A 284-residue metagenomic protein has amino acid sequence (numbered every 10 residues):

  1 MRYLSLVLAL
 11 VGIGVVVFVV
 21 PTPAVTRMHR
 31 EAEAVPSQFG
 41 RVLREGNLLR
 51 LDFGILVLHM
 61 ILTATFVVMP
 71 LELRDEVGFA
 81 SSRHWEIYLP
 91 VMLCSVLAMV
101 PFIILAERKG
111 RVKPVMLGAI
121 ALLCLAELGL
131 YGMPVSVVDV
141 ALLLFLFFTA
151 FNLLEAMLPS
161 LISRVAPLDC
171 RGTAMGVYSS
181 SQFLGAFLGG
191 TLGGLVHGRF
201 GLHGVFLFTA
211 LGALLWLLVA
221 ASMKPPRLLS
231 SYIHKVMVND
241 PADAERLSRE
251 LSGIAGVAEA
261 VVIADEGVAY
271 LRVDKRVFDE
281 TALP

Functional and structural regions predicted by a protein language model:
V7-R27, W216-K224: C-terminal membrane-cytosol helix-exit motif in multi-pass small-molecule transporters
V20-G54: Juxtamembrane intracellular "pre-TM" segments in multi-pass secondary transporters
E45-T65, F145: Pair of pore-lining "gating" transmembrane helices in MFS-fold secondary transporters
V67-R83: Short amphipathic helix-loop junctions that connect adjacent transmembrane helices in Major Facilitator Superfamily/SLC
S81-S82, L168-Y178: Loop-to-transmembrane helix entry/capping segments in MFS-fold secondary transporters and related SLC/MFSD carriers
A98-R111, H197: Helix-to-loop junctions at the C-terminal end of transmembrane segments in multipass secondary transporters
P114-G129: Structural signature of the two symmetry-related core transmembrane helices
L153-A166: Intracellular juxtamembrane helix-capping segments at the cytosolic ends of symmetry-related transmembrane helices
